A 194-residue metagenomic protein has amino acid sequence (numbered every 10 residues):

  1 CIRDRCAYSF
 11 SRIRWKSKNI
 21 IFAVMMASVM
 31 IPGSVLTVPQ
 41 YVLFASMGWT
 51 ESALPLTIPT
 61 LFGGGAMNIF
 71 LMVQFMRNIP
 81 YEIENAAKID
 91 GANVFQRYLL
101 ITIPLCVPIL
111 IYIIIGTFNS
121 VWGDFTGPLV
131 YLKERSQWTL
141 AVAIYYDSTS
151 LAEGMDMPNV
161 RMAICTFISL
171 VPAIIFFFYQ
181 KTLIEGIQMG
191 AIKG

Functional and structural regions predicted by a protein language model:
R3-G194: A structural signal for multi-pass alpha-helical bundles of membrane permease subunits that mediate small-molecule
